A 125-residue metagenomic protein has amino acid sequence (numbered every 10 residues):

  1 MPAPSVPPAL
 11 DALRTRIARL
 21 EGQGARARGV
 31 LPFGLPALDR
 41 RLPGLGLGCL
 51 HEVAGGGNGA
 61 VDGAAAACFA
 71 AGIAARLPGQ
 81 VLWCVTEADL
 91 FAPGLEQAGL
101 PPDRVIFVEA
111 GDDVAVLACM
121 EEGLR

Functional and structural regions predicted by a protein language model:
M1-W83, Q97, P102: Detector for small/aliphatic-rich hydrophobic stretches
L82-R125: Long, charge-dense
